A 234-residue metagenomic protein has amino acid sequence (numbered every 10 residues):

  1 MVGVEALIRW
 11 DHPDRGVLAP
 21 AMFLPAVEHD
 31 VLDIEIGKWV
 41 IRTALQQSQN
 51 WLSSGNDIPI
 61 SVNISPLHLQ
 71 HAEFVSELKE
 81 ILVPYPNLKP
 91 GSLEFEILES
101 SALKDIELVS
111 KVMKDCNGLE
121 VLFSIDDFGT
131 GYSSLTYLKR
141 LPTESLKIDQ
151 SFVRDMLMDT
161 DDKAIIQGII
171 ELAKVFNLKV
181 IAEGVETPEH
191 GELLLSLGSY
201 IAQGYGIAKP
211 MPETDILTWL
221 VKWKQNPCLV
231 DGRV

Functional and structural regions predicted by a protein language model:
M1-E5, D30-L108, G184: Catalytic core of bacterial c-di-GMP phosphodiesterases, primarily the EAL and HD-GYP domains, capturing alpha-helical
M1-P25, A44, L78, L146 (+1 more regions): A short, well-structured catalytic beta-strand-centered motif of the EAL phosphodiesterase domain for c-di-GMP
D11-R15, S48, S65-A72, S92-E107 (+1 more regions): EAL-family c-di-GMP phosphodiesterase catalytic domain
A21-P25, I34, S110, K114 (+1 more regions): Conserved long alpha-helical elements within nucleotide-processing catalytic cores of c-di-GMP signaling and class III
P25-A26, G198: Amphipathic alpha-helical "output/dimerization" segments
H29-D30, D159: Residue-level signal for well-ordered alpha-helical positions
L78-I81, K111-L119: Catalytic-core regions built around general acid/base machinery
